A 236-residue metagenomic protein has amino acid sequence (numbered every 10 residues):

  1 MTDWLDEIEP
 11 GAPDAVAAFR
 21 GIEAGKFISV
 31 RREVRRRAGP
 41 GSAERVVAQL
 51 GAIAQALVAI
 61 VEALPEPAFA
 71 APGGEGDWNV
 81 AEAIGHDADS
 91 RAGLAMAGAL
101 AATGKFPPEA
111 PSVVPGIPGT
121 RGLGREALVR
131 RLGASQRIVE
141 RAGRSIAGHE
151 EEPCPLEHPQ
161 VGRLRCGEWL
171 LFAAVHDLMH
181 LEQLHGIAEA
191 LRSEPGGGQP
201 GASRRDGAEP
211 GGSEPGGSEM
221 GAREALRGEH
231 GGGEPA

Functional and structural regions predicted by a protein language model:
M1-R35, A70-V113, E151-G196, A236: Short, contiguous alpha-helical
E33-F69: Short, contiguous, helix-prone interaction/anchoring segments in small proteins
R36-A43, P118-G122, P159-C166: A short, mixed-charge helix-start or loop-turn motif at secondary-structure junctions
G39, A43, L50-I53, G76-V80 (+4 more regions): Hydrophobic alpha-helical segments and helix-packing faces
A48-E62, A97-A99, V113-P153, L170-L171: Acidic/histidine-rich alpha-helical segments that form the ligand environment of transition-metal centers
P195-M220, A225-G233: Long, intrinsically disordered low-complexity tandem-repeat segments
